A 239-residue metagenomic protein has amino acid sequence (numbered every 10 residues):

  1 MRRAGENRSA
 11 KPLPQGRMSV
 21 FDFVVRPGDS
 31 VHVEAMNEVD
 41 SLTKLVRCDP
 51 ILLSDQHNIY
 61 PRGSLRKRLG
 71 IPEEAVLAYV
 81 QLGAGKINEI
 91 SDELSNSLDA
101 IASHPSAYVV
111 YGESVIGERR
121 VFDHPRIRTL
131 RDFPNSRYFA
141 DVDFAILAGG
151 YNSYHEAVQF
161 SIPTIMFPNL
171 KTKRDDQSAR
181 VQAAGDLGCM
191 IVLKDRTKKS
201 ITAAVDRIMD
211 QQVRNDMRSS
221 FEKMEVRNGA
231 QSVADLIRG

Functional and structural regions predicted by a protein language model:
M1-R2, D49, F167-K171, L193-D195: Short beta->alpha connector loops at strand-helix junctions that form conserved, small/polar/Pro-enriched
A4-K86: A nucleotide-sugar donor-handling region in carbohydrate enzymes
P12-L13, H32-E38, G117-E118, S153-Y154 (+1 more regions): Short, glycine/polar-rich helix-capping loops at beta-to-alpha or helix-loop-helix junctions that flank or form
Y60-F144: Donor-nucleotide binding loops and adjacent catalytic segments primarily of GT-B fold Leloir glycosyltransferases
F133-S178: A donor-sugar binding/catalytic signature common to diverse glycosyltransferases and related nucleotide-sugar
T172-A204: Change "using UDP/GDP/dTDP sugars" to "using nucleotide sugars
I191, R196-M224: Conserved donor-nucleotide binding/catalytic region of nucleotide-linked donor-dependent transferases
R207-Q211, M224-G239: C-terminal alpha-helical cap of glycosyltransferases
